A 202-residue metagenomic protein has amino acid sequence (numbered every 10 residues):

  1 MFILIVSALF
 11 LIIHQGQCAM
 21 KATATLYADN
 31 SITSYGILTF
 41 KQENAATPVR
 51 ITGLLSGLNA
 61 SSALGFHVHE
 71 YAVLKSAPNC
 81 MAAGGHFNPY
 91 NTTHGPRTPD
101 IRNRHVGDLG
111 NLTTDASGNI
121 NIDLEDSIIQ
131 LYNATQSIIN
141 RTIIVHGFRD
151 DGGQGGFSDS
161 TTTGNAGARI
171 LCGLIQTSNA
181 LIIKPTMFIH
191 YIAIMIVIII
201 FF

Functional and structural regions predicted by a protein language model:
F2-L4, F10-P185, I189-I192, I196-F202: N-terminal leader/targeting pre-sequences
